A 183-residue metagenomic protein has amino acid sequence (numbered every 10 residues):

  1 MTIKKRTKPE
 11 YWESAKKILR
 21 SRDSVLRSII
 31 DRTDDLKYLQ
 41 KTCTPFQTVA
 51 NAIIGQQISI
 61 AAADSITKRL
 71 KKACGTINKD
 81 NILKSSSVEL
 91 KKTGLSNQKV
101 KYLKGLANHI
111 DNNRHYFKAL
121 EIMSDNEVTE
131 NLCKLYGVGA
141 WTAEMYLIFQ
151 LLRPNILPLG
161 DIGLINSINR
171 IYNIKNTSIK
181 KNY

Functional and structural regions predicted by a protein language model:
M1-K41, I174: Intrinsically disordered, low-complexity, charged terminal extensions of DNA damage-control enzymes
K5-K8, C43-F46, D80-I82, E121-S124 (+1 more regions): Short acidic alpha-helix initiation/capping motifs at coil-to-helix transition points, especially at protein N-termini
T33, I110-R114, I171, K175: A short secondary-structure junction motif
K41-Q57: Alpha-helical scaffold segments that form or flank carboxylate-/histidine-based iron centers
V49-I54, L103-A107, Y146: Short alpha-helical scaffolding segments that buttress acidic/His motifs in well-ordered protein cores
S59, A63-Y136: Alpha-helical ds-nucleic-acid-binding substructure associated with the helix-hairpin-helix region of base-excision DNA
S124-N169: Catalytic DNA-binding helix-loop module of base-excision-repair DNA glycosylases/AP lyases
D161-Y183: C-terminal end-helix/capping segment
